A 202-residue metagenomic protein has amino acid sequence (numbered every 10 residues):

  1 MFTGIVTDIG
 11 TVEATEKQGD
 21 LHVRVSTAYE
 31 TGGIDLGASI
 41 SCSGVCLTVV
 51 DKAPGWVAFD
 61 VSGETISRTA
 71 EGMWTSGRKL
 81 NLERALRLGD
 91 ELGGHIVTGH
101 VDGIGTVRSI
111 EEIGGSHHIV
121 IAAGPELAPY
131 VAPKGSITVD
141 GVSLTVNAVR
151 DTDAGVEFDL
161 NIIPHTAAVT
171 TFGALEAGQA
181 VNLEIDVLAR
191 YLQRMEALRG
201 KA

Functional and structural regions predicted by a protein language model:
M1-A202: Conserved loop->alpha-helix
